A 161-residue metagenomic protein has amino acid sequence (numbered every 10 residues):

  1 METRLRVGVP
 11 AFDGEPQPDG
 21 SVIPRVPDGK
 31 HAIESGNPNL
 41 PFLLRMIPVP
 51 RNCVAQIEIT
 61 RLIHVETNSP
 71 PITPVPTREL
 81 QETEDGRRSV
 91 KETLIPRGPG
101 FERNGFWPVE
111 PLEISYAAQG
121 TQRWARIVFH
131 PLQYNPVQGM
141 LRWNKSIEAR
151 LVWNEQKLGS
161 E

Functional and structural regions predicted by a protein language model:
M1-E161: Extracellular pro-sequences of secreted precursors
